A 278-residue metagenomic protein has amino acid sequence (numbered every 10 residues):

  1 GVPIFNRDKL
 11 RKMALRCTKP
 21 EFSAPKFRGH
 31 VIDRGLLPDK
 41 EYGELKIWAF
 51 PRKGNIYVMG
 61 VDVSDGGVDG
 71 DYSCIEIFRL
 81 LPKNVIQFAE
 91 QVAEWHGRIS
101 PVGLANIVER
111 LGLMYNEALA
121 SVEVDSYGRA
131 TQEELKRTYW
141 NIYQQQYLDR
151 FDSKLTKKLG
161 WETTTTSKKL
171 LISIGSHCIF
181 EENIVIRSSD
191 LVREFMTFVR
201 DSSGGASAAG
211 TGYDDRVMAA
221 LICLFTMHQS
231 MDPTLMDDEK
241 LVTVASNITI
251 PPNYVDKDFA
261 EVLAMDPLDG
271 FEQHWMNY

Functional and structural regions predicted by a protein language model:
G1-Y147, K169, H177-Y278: RNase H-like, metal-dependent nuclease domains and their acidic two-metal-ion catalytic environment used
N141-T165: RNase H-like polynucleotidyl transferase catalytic core
K158-I174, C178-I179: Conserved RecA-like P-loop NTPase helicase motor core
